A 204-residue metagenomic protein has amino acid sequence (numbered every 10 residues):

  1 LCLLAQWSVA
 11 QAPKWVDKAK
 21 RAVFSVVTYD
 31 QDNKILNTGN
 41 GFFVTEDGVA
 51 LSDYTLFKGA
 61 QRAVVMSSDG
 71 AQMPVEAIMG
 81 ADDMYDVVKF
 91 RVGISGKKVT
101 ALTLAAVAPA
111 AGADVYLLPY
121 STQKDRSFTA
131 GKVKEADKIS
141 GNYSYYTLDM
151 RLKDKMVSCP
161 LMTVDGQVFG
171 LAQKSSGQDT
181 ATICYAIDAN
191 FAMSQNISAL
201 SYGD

Functional and structural regions predicted by a protein language model:
L1-Q6: Bacterial N-terminal signal peptides
Q11-A12, T28-D47, D53, A71-P74 (+3 more regions): A conserved glycine-rich beta-strand in the N-terminal activation segment of trypsin-fold
Q11-D17, A60, K97-V99, V168-D204: C-terminal cap/linker of serine protease catalytic domains
D17-K18, D32, M79-Y85, V133-Y146: Gly/Ser-enriched beta-turn/beta-hairpin loop segments
F24-V26, G41, G48, S52 (+8 more regions): Terminal peptide-recognition signature
V44, I78-A81, A136, V164 (+1 more regions): Residue-level recognition of beta-strand microenvironments
T45-S127, N142-Y145, K155: Conserved active-site neighborhood of the chymotrypsin/trypsin-like protease fold
L152-A172: Catalytic nucleophile loop of clan PA
